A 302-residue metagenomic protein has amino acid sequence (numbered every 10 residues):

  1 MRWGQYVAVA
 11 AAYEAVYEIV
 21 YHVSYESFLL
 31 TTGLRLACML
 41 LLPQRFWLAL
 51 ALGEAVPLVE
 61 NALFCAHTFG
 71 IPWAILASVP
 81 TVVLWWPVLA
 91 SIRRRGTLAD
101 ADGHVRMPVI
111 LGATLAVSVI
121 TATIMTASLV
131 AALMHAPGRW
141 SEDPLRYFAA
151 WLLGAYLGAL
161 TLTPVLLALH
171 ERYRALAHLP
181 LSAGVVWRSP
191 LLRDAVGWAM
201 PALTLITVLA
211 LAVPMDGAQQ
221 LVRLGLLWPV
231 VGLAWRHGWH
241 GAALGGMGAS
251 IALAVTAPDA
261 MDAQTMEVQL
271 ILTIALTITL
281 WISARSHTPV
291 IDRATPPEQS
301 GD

Functional and structural regions predicted by a protein language model:
R2-M39, W47-L233, S250, R285-D302: Membrane-embedded alpha-helical hairpins and interfacial helices in multi-pass inner-membrane proteins
L42-P43, G238: A helix-boundary/kink motif common to multi-pass secondary transporters, especially Major Facilitator Superfamily
R45-F46, G241: Residue-level recognition of membrane-helix boundary sites in multi-pass small-molecule transporters
P72, D262-A275: Loop-to-transmembrane alpha-helix initiation sites
V213-D216, L226-G246, A252-A257, M261-Q264: Phosphate-binding active sites in nucleotide-utilizing proteins
A234, T273-W281: Alpha-helical membrane-embedded segments
